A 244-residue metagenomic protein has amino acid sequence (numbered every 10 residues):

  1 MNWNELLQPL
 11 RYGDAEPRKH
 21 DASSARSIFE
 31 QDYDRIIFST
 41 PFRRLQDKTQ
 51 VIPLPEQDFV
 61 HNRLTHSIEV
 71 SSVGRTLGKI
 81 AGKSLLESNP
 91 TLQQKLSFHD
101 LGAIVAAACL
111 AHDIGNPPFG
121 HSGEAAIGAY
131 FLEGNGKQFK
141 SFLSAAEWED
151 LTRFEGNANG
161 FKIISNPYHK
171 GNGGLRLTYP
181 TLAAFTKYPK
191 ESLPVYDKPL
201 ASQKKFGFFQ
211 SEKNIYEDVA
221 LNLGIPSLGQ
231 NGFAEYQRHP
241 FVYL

Functional and structural regions predicted by a protein language model:
M1-A25, I37-K48, I68, S72-V73 (+2 more regions): Sequence-structural signature of the catalytic-core scaffold of metal-dependent phosphohydrolases that act on
D32: Glycine-rich, positively charged N-terminal anion/phosphate-binding segment
K48-D58: A short small-residue
V60-L64: Membrane-entry segments of alpha-helical transmembrane domains in multi-pass membrane proteins
